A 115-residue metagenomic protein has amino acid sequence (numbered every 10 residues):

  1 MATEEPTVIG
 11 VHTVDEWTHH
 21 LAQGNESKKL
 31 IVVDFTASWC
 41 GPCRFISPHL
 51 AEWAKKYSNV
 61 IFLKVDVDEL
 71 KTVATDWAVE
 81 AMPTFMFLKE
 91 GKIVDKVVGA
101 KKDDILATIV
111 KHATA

Functional and structural regions predicted by a protein language model:
M1-I9, A115: N-terminal targeting signals for export/organelle localization
E5, K29, N59-F62: A generic structural signal for alpha->beta connector loops
G10-L30, K71: A short beta-strand-turn-helix
V11, F35, S47-T72, V79: Thiol-based oxidoreductase modules, predominantly thioredoxin-like and allied folds used for disulfide exchange
K29, T36-W39, A81: Short pre-active-site segment immediately N-terminal to redox-active cysteine/selenocysteine motifs in thiol-based
D34-T36, F87: Structural cue for short, hydrophobic secondary-structure segments
C40-C43, F85: The canonical Cys-X-X-Cys-His
E80-A115: Non-catalytic, surface beta->alpha helical segment in thiol-disulfide oxidoreductase systems
